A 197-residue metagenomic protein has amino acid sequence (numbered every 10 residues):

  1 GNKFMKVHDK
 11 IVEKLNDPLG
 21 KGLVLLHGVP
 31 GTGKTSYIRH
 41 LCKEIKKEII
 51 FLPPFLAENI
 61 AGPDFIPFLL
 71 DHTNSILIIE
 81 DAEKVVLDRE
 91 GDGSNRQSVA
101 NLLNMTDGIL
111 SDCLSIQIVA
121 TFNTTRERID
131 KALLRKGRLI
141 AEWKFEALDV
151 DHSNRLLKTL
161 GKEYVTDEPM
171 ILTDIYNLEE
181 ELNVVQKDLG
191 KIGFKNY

Functional and structural regions predicted by a protein language model:
G1-N16: N-terminal pre-Walker A segment at the start of P-loop NTPase domains
L19-Y37: Walker A/P-loop nucleotide-binding motif
V24, L77-I79: Hydrophobic positions in the central parallel beta-sheet of the AAA+
C42-H72, R96: Short glycine-rich substrate-engagement loop in P-loop NTPases that contacts/grips substrate
E48, H72-I76, D112-V119: Loop/turn-to-beta-strand initiation segments
L56-E58, A82-V85, N123-E127, A147-S153: Conserved nucleotide-binding/hydrolysis micro-motifs of P-loop NTPases
E83-R135, A141: Conserved catalytic/switch belt of AAA+ P-loop NTPases
A132, K136, I140-Y197: C-terminal alpha-helical "lid" subdomain
